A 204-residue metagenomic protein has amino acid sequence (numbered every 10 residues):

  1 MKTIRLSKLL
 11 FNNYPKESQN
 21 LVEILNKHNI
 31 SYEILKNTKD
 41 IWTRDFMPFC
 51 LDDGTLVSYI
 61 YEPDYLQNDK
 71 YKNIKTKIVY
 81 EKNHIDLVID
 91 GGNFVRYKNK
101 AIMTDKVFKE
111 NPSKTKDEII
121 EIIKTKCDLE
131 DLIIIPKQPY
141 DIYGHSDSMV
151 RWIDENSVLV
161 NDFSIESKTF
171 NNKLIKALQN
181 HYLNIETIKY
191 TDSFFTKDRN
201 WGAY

Functional and structural regions predicted by a protein language model:
M1-Y204: The feature marks the mature, well-folded catalytic cores of soluble enzymes
